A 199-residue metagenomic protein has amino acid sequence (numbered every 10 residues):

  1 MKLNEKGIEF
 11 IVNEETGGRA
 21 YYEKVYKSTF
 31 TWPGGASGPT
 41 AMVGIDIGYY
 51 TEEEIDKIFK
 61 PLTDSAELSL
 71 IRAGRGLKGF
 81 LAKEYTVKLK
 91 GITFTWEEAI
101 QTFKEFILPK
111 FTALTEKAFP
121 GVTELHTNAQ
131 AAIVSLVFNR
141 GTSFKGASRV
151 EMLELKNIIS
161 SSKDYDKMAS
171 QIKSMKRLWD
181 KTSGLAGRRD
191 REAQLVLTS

Functional and structural regions predicted by a protein language model:
M1-Q130, S160-S199: Acidic, aromatic-lined catalytic clefts of primarily extracellular/periplasmic carbohydrate-active enzymes that remodel
L114, A132, E151-L155: A general alpha-helix detector
L125, T142-I158, T182: Short conserved catalytic/interaction loops centered on acidic-Pro-aromatic/His motifs
I133-T142: Acidic helix/loop microenvironments that form the catalytic cleft of cell-wall polysaccharide enzymes
